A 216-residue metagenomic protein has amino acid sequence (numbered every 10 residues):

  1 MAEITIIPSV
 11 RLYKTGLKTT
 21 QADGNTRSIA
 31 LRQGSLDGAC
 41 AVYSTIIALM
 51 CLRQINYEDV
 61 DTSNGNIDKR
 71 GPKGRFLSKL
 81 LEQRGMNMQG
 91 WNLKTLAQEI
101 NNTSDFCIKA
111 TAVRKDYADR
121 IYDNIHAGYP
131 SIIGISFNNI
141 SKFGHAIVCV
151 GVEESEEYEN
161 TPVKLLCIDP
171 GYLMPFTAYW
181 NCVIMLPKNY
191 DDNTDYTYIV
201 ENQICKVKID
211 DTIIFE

Functional and structural regions predicted by a protein language model:
M1-M86: Active-site-adjacent structural segments surrounding the nucleophilic cysteine of cysteine proteases and isopeptidases
S35, A39, W91, D116 (+1 more regions): Short, well-structured alpha-helical interface segments that form or flank functional binding sites
R53, N101, D105, K208-I209 (+1 more regions): Generic short alpha-helical segment signal, independent of protein family or function, capturing local helix propensity
N56-Y57, I108, E157: Secondary-structure boundary/capping signal
G65-A127, S131: Papain-like cysteine protease catalytic cores
T111-I168: Active-site-adjacent substructure of cysteine-protease-like catalytic cores
V152-E216: Noncatalytic regulatory segments and standalone regulatory/sensor domains
